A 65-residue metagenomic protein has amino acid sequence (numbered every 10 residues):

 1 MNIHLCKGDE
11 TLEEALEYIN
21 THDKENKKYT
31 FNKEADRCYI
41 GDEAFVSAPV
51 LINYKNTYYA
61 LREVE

Functional and structural regions predicted by a protein language model:
N2-E10: A short, exposed loop/beta-hairpin motif centered on an aromatic-Gly-Thr core
L12-A15: Short amphipathic alpha-helical segments that mediate assembly, nucleic-acid/protein binding, or membrane association
Y18-E65: Acidic, low-complexity, intrinsically disordered interaction modules
